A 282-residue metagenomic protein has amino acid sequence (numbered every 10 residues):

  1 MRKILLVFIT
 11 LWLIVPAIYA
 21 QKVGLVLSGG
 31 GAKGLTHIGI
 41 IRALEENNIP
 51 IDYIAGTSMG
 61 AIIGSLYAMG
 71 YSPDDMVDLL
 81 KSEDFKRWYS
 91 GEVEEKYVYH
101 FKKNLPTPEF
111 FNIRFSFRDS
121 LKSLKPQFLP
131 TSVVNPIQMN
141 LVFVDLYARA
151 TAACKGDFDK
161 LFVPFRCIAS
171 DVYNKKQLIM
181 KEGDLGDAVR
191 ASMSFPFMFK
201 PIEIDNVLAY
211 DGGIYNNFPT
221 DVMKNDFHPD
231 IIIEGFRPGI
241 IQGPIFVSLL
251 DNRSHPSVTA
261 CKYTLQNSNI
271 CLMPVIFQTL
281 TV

Functional and structural regions predicted by a protein language model:
I4-A20: Sec-dependent N-terminal signal peptides
I18-T57, S65-V282: Patatin-like phospholipase
